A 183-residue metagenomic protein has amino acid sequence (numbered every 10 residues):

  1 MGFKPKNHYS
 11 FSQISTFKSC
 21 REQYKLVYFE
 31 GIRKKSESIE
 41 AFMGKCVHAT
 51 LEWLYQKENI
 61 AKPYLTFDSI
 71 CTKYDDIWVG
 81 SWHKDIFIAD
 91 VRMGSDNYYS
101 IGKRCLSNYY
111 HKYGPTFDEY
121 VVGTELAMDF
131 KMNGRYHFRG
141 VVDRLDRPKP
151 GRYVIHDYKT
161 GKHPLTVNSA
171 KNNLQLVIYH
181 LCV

Functional and structural regions predicted by a protein language model:
G2-R21, Y136-P148: An acidic intrinsically disordered interaction segment
Y9, F42-C46, N97, I101 (+2 more regions): Generic recognition of stable, solvent-exposed alpha-helical segments in well-folded globular domains
I14-S15, S19-N59, Y99, K103 (+1 more regions): Nuclease catalytic cores
R21-K34, S81-I86, I155, G161: Short amphipathic alpha-helical segments and their helix-coil junctions
Y24, H48, L106, R144 (+1 more regions): Short, electropositive, low-hydrophobicity segments enriched in small/polar residues
R33-A41, R92, L165-A170: Short, charged/polar micro-motifs that form catalytic or ligand-binding hotspots
T50-E125, K131: A non-catalytic, helix-rich entry segment at domain boundaries
E119-V122, L126-V183: Mg2+/Mn2+-dependent nuclease catalytic core
